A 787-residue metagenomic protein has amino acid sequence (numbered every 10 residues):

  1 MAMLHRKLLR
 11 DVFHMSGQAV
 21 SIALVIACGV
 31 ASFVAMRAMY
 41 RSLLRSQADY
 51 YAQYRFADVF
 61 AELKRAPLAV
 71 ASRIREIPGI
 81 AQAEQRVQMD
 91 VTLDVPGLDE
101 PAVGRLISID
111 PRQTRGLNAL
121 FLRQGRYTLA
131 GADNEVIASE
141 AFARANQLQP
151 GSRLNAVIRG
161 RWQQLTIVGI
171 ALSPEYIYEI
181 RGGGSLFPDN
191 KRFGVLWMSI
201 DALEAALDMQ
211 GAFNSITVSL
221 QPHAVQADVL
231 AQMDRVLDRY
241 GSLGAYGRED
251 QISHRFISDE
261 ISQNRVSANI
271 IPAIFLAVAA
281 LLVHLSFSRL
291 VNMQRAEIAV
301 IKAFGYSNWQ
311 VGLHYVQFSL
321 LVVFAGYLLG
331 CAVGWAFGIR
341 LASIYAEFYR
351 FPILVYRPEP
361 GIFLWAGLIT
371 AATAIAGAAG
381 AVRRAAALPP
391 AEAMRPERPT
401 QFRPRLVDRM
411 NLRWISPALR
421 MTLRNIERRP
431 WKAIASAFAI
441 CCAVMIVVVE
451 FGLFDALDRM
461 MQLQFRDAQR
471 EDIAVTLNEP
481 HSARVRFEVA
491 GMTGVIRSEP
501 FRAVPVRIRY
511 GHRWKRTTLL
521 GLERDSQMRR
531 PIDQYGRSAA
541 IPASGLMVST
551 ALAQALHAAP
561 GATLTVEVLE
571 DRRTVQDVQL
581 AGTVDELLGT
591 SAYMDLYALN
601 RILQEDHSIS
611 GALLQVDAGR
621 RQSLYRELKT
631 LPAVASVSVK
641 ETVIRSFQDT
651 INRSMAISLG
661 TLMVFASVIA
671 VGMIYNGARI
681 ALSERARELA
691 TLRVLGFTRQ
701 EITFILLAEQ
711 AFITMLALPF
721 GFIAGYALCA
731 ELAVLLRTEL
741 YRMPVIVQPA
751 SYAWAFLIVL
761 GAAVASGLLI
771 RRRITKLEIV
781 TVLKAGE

Functional and structural regions predicted by a protein language model:
M1-A277, R289, N308-W309, Q469 (+4 more regions): Membrane transport/envelope proteins' first extracytoplasmic loop
M1-F33, L290, N308, V316 (+6 more regions): N-terminal Sec/SRP start-transfer signal
A2, L388-P404, T775-E787: Short cytosolic juxtamembrane segments of multi-pass membrane proteins
L9, F13-H14, Q18-A23, C28-F56 (+8 more regions): Alpha-helical transmembrane segments
A52, D58-K64, P417-A543, M547-A551 (+3 more regions): Juxtamembrane segments of multi-pass membrane proteins
L281-R289, A296-A299, L320-F351, P360-A387 (+3 more regions): Small-residue-rich transmembrane alpha-helices
L281-V323, G672-F712: Interfacial "coupling" helices/loops that link adjacent transmembrane helices in transporter permeases
F501, I609-A618, Y625-V745, L760-G761 (+2 more regions): C-terminal transmembrane helical bundles of large multi-pass transporters and their helix-start/helix-kink determinants
